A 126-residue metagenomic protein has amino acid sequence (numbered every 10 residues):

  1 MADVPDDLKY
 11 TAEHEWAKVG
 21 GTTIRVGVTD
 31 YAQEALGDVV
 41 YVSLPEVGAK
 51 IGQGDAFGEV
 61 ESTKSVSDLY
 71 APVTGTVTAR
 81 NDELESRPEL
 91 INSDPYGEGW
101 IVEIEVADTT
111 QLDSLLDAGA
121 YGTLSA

Functional and structural regions predicted by a protein language model:
M1-A56, V66, E89, S93-A126: Acidic, low-complexity mobile loops and tails
H14, V60, L69, T74-T78: Conserved hydrophobic positions within beta-strands
S62, D82: Short, conserved catalytic or interaction motifs in soluble domains
S67, E83-L84: Extended, positively charged loop/linker patches that create polyanion-binding surfaces
T74, T78-A79, E85-S86, N92: Charged, amphipathic alpha-helical coiled-coil/dimerization segments
